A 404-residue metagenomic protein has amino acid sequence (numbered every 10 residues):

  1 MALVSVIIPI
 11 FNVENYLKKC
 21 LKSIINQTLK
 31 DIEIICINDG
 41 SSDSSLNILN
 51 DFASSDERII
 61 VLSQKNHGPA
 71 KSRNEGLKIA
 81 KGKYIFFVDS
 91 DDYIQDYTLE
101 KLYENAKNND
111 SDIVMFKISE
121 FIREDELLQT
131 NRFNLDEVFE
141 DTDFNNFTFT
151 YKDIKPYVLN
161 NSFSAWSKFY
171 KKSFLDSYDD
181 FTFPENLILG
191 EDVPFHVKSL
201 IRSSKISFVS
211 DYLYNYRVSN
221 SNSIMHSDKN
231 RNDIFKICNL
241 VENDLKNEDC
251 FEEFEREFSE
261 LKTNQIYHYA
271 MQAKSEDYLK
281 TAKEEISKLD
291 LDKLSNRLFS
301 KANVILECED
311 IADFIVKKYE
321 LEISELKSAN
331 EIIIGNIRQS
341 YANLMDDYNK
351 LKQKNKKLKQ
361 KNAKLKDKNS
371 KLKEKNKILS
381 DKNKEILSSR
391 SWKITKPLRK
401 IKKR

Functional and structural regions predicted by a protein language model:
A2-S5, S23, E33, P194: Cell-envelope/extracellular polymer assembly enzymes that use nucleotide-activated donors
N12-N26: Short, well-formed alpha-helical segments that are part of the catalytic scaffolds of diverse glycosyltransferases
S23, N38-N47, D89: A conserved acidic beta->alpha catalytic loop
Q64-A80, K101: Glycine-rich, basic loop-to-helix element that forms the pyrophosphate-binding segment of sugar-nucleotide handling
P69, S90-V209, Y214-N232, D244-D249: Donor-binding/catalytic cores of nucleotide-activated saccharide and glycerol-phosphate transferases/polymerases
I85: Short aromatic/hydrophobic "clamp" motif used to bind/position activated sugar donors
D211-N220, M225-E252, N264-H268, Q272-K293: Catalytic core of nucleotide-sugar-dependent glycosyltransferases
D310-R404: Boundary detector for helix-to-coil junctions that initiate low-complexity/charged tails
